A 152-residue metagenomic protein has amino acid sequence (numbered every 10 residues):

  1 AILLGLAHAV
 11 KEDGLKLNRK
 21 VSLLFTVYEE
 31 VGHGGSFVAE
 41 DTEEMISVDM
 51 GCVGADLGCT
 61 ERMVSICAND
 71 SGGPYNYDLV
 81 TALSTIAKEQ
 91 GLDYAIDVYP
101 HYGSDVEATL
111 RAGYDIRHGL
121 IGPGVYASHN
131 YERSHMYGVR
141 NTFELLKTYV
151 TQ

Functional and structural regions predicted by a protein language model:
A1-N69, V106: Acidic/histidine-rich catalytic neighborhood of metal-dependent amide-processing enzymes
V64-Q152: Active-site-adjacent substrate-binding region of metalloamidase/peptidase-like peptide-processing proteins
